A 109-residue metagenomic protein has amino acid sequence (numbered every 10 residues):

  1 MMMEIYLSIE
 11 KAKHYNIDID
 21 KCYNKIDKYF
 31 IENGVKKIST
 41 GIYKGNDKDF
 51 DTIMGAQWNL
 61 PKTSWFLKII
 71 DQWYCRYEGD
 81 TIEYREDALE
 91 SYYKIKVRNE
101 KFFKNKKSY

Functional and structural regions predicted by a protein language model:
M1-E4, E10-Y23, Y29, S108: Long, contiguous binding/interaction regions
M2-E4, I42-K44, R76: Ordered hydrophobic segments in well-structured contexts
I9, E32, L67, N99-E100: Intrinsically disordered, low-complexity regions
I17, D80-Y109: C-terminal basic regulatory modules in eukaryotic proteins
K21-D27, K62, K94-I95: Short, low-complexity, polar/charged sequence segments that are solvent-exposed and flexible
N24, D47, D51, Y74-Y77 (+1 more regions): Short, surface-exposed, charged/polar-biased interaction segments
K28-I69: Short, intrinsically disordered low-complexity segments
L60-K94: Short, mixed-charge low-complexity intrinsically disordered segments
